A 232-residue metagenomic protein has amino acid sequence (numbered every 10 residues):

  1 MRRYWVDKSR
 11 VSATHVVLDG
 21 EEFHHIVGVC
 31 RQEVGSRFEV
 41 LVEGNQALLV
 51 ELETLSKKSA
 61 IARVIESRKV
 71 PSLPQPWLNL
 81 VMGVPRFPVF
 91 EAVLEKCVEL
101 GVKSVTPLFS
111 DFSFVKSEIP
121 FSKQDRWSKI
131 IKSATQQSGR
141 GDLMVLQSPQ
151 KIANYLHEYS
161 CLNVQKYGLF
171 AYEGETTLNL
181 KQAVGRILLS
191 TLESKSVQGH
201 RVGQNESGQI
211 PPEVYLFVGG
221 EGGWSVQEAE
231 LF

Functional and structural regions predicted by a protein language model:
M1-K69, Q198, E206: N-terminal positively charged helical leader segments and presequences
I26, F90-V93, E228: Hydrophobic side chains in well-ordered alpha-helices
V42, F109, E173-E175, G220: Short secondary-structure boundary segments
P71-E173: RNA substrate-binding interface of SAM-dependent RNA methyltransferases
L156-N163, K181-L192: Short amphipathic alpha-helix with an adjacent loop that forms part of the alpha/beta core around
R186, E193-Q198, Q204, Q209: Charged/polar low-complexity intrinsically disordered segments
I210-F232: A glycine-rich beta-strand to alpha-helix segment that forms a phosphate/ribose-binding loop at ligand/cofactor sites
